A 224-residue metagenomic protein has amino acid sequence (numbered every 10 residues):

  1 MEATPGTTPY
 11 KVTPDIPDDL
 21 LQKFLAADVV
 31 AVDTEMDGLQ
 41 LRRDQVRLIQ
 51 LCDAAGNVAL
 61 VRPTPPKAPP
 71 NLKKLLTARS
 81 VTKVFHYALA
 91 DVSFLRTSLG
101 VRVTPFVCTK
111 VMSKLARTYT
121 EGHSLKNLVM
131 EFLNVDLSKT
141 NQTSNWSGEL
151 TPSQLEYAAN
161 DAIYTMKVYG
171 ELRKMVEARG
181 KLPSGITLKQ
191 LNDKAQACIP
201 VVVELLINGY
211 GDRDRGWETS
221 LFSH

Functional and structural regions predicted by a protein language model:
M1-N127, G216-E218, S223: Conserved RNase H-like, two-metal-ion catalytic cores of nucleic-acid enzymes
V101-R102, N134-D136, G211: Short coil/loop linkers at secondary-structure junctions
P105, L137-T140, A178-R179: Short, structured loop/turn "capping" segments at alpha-beta junctions
K110, H123-E131, V135, I163-K167: Residues on a specific face of well-ordered alpha-helices
N127-S153: A short, charged helix-loop
N145, T151-H224: Mixed-charge, glycine-rich, non-catalytic linkers/tails in nucleic-acid processing enzymes
